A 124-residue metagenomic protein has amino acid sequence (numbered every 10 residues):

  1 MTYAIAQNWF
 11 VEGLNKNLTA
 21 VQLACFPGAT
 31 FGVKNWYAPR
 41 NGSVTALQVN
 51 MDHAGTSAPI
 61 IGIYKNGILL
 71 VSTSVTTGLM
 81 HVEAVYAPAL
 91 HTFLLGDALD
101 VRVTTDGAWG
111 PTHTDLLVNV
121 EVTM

Functional and structural regions predicted by a protein language model:
M1-I61, A108-M124: Beta-sheet-rich sandwich/jelly-roll-like modules and their strand-loop junctions
N8, L14-N15, L69, H91 (+1 more regions): Short linear sequence elements within intrinsically disordered, low-complexity coil regions
G42, L94-D97: Surface-exposed loop/turn positions
V49-L95, D106: Terminal beta-strand-rich extracellular "head" domains that mediate receptor/glycan or other ligand binding
V85, L99-R102, L117, T123: Intrinsically disordered, low-complexity regions of eukaryotic proteins
V101-W109: Short beta-strand-plus-loop segments that form exposed binding edges in beta-rich domains
